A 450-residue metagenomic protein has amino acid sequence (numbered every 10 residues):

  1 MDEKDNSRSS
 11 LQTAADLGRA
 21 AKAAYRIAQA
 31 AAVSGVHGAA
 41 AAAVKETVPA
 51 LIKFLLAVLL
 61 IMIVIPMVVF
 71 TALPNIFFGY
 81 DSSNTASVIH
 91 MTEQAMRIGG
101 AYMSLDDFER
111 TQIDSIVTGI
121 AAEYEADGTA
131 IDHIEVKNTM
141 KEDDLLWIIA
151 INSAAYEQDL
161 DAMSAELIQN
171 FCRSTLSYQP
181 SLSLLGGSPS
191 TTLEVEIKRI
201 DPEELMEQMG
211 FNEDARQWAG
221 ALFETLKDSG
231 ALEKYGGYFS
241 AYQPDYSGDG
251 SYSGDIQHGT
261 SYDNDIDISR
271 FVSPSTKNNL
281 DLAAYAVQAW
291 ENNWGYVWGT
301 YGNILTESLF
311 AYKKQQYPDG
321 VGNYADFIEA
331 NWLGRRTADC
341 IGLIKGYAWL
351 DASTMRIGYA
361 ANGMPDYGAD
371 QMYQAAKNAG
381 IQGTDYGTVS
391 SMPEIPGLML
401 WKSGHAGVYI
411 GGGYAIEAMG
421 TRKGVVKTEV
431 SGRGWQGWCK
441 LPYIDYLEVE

Functional and structural regions predicted by a protein language model:
M1-G18: Lumenal/extracellular segments of secretory-pathway membrane and secreted proteins
K4-R8, K22-Y25, Q29, V33-E291: Membrane-proximal envelope biogenesis segments
A21, I27, A31, G38 (+14 more regions): Polar low-complexity intrinsically disordered regions enriched in Ser/Thr and small residues
K137-M140, P393-E394, G432-Q436: Short, surface-exposed loop and linker segments with low hydrophobicity and enrichment for Pro/Ser/Thr
D143, D214, Y238, Y242 (+5 more regions): Acidic, low-complexity intrinsically disordered regions
S247-I357, S403-H405, I416-A418: N-terminal capping segments
R335-A338, K345, S353-K427: ...with weaker cross-activation on analogous glycine-rich loops/strands in unrelated enzymes
S431-E450: Low-complexity, Gly/Ser/Thr/Pro-rich intrinsically disordered linker/tail segments
